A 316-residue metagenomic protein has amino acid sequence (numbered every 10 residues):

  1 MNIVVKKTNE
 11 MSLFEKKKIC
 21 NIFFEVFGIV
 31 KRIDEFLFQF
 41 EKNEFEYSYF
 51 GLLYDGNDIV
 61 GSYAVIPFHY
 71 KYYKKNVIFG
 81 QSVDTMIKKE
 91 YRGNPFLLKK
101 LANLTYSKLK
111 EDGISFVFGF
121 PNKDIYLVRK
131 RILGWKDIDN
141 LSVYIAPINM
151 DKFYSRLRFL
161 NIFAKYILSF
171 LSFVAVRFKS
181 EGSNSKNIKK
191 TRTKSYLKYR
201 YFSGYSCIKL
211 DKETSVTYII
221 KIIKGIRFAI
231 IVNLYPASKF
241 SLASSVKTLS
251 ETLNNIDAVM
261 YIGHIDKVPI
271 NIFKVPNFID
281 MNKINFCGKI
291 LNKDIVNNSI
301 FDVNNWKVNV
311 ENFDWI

Functional and structural regions predicted by a protein language model:
M1-M11, Y196, R200, I220 (+3 more regions): Non-catalytic N-terminal targeting/anchoring module and adjacent flexible stem/linker that precedes the structured
I3, E15-D55, V60, K110 (+2 more regions): Amide-forming acyltransferase catalytic core, primarily the GNAT-like/NAT-type and related acyltransferase folds
Q39-K42, G51, I66-P67, S115-I167 (+2 more regions): Active-site/acyl-donor-binding loops of N-acyltransferases
K42, Y47-D84: Conserved acyl-donor/pantetheine-binding loop and adjacent beta-alpha core of acyl/acetyltransferases and related
Y73-K75, P95, D314: Short, flexible active-site-proximal loops enriched in glycine and acidic residues
N76-K89, I226-A237: Conserved acetyl-CoA binding element of GNAT-fold acetyltransferases
I87, R92-S107, K239-T252: Conserved acetyl-CoA-binding loop-helix of GNAT-fold acetyltransferases
E90-N94, K100-D124, V128-K130: Membrane-interface helix-loop-helix junctions at boundaries between adjacent transmembrane segments
